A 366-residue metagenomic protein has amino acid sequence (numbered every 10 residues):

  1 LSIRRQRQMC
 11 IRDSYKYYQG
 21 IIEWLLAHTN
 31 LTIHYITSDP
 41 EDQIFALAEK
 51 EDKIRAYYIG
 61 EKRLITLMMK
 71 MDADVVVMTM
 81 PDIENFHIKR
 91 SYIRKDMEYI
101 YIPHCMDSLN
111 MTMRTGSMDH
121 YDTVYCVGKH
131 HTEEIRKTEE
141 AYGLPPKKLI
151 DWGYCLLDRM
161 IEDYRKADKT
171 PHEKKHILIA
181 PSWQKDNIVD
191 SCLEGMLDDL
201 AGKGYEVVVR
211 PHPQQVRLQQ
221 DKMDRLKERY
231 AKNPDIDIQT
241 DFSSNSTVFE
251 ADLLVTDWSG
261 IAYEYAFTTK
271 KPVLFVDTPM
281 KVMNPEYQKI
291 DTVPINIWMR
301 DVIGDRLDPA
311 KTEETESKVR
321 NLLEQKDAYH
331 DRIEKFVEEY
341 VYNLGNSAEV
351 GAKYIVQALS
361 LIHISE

Functional and structural regions predicted by a protein language model:
L1-I11, I362-E366: Single conserved hydrophobic/aromatic residue that forms the stacking wall/gate of nucleotide- or nucleobase-binding
R7, A73, A251: An anion/phosphate-binding loop that grips the pyrophosphate of nucleotide cofactors and donors
R12-I161: Active-site and donor-binding regions of nucleotide-sugar-utilizing enzymes
Y15-N30, C155-L226, N343, S347: Conserved catalytic-core segment of nucleotide-activated headgroup transferases in glycan assembly
I36-E51, G202-I238: Catalytic donor nucleotide-activated moiety binding site of glycosyltransferases and closely related
I59-L64, D221-Y263: Donor nucleotide-activated moiety binding/catalytic core segment of transferases that use nucleotide-activated donors
P146, G260-E339: Catalytic binding pocket for nucleotide-activated donors in carbohydrate/polymer assembly enzymes
L344-L361, S365: C-terminal alpha-helical cap of glycosyltransferases
